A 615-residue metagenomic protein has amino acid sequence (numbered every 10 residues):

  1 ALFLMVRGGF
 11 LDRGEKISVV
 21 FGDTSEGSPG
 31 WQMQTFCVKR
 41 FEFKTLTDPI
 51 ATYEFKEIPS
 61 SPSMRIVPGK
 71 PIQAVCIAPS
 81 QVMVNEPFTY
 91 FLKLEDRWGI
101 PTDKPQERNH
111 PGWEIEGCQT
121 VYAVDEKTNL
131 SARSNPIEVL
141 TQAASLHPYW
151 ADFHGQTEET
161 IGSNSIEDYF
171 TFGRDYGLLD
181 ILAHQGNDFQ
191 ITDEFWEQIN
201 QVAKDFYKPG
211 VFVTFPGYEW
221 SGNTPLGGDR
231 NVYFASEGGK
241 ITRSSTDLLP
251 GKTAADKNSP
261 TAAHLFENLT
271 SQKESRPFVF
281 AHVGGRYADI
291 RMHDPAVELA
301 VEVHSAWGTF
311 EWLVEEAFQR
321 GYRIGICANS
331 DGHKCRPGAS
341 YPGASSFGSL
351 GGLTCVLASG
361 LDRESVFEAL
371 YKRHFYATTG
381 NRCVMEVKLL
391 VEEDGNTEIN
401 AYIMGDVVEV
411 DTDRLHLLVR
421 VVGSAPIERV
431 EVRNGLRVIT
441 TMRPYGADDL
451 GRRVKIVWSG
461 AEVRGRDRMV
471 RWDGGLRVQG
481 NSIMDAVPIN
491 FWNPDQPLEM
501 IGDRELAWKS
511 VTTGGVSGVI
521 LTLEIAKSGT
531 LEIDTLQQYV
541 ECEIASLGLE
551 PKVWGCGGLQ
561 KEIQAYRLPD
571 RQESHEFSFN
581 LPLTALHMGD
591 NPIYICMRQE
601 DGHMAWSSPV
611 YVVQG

Functional and structural regions predicted by a protein language model:
A1-P79: Ser/Thr/Pro/Gly-rich, low-complexity intrinsically disordered stalk/linker tracts of secreted and surface-exposed
V6-F10, D23-S25, E42-A51, P68 (+15 more regions): Short, flexible loop/turn elements at secondary-structure junctions
F10-R13, G30-Q32, C37, E54-F55 (+4 more regions): A short beta-turn/strand-edge loop motif at beta-sheet boundaries
P59-G99, N135-A144: Short S/T/G/P-enriched beta-strand
Q81, P87, R97, R108-S145 (+5 more regions): C-terminal functional module detector
G117-Q119, L130-E274, Q599-V610: A metal-dependent hydrolase metal-coordination microenvironment
A151-F153, I181-G186, V213-Y218, V279-V283 (+4 more regions): Active-site neighborhood of phospho(di)ester-bond hydrolases with catalytic His/Asp-centered motifs
E197-K204, P250-A296, E311-I324, N591: Histidine/acidic residue-rich metal-binding segments in metalloenzymes
